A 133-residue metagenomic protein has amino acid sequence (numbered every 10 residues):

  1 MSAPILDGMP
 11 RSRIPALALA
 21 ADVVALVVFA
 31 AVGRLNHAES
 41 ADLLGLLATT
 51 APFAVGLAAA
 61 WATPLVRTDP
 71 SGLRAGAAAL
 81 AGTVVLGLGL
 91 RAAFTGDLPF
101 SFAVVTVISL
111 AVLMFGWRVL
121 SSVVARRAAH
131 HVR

Functional and structural regions predicted by a protein language model:
M1-R13: Short, Lys/Arg-rich, polar N-terminal cytosolic tail immediately upstream of the first transmembrane signal-anchor
P10-G45: Membrane-helix boundary elements
R13, L17, A111-R133: Membrane-water interface at the C-terminal end of transmembrane alpha helices
V28-N36, V55, A59-R67, L86-L90 (+2 more regions): Alpha-helical membrane-inserting segments
A38-A41, D69-P70, T95-F100: Membrane-interface helix caps and helix-loop-helix hairpins in membrane proteins
D42-V55: Structural signature of hydrophobic alpha-helical transmembrane segments
T63-G82, F100-V107: Internal alpha-helical transmembrane segments of multi-pass membrane proteins
G89-V105: Membrane-helix boundary connector in multi-pass membrane proteins
